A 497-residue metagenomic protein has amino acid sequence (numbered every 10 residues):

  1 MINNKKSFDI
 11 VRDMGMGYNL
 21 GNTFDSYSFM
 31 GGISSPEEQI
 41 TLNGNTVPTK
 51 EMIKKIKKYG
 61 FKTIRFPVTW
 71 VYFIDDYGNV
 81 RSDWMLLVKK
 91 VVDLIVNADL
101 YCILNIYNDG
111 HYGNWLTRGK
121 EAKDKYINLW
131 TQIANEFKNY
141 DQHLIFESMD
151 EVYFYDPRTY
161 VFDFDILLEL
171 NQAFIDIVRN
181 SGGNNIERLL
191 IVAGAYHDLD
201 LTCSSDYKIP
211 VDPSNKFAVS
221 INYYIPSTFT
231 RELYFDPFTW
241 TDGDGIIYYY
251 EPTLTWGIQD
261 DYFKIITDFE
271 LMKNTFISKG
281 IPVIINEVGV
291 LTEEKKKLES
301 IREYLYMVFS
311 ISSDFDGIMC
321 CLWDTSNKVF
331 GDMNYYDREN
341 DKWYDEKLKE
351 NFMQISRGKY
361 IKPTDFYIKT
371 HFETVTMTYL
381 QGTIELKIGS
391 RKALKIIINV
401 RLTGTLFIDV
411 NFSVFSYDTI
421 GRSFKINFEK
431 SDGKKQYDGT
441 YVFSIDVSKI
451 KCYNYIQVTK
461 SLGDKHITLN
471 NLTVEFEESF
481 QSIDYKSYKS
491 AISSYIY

Functional and structural regions predicted by a protein language model:
M1-T63: N-terminal carbohydrate-binding accessory modules
K6, D124-D261, E270-V290, D314-G317: Active-site region of glycoside hydrolase catalytic domains
G21-P48, D76-V80, T117-K120, T228-Y262: Acidic/histidine-rich helix-loop elements that form or flank divalent-metal/phosphate-binding sites at the catalytic
G44-T63, V80-Y107, W115-E147, I166-R179: An active-site-proximal structural segment forming one wall of the substrate-binding cleft that immediately precedes
K295-F372, D484-Y497: Aromatic-rich peripheral "rim/lid" segments of glycoside hydrolase catalytic domains that contact and position glycan
T370-Y379, A393, I397-K449, G463 (+2 more regions): Extracellular ligand-binding interfaces
Q457-D464: Short beta-strand-plus-loop segments that form exposed binding edges in beta-rich domains
D464-I496: Exposed low-complexity, polar/acidic, P/S/T/G-rich flexible segments that act as propeptides, protease-susceptible
